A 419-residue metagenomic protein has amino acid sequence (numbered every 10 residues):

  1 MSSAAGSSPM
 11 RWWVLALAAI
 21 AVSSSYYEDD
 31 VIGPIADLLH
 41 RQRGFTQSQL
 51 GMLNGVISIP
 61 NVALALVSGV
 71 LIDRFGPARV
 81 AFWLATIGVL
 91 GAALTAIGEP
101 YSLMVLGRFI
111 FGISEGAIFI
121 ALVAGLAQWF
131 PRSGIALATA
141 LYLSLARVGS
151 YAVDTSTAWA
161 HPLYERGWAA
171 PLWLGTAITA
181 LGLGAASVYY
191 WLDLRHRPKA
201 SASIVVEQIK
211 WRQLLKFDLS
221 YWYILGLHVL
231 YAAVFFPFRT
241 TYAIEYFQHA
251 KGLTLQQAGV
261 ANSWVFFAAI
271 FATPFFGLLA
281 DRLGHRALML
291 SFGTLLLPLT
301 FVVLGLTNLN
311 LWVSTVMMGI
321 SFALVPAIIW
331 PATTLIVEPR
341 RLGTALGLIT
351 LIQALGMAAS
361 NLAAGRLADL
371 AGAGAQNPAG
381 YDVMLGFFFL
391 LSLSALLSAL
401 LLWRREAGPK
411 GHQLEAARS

Functional and structural regions predicted by a protein language model:
S2-S8, D193-L225, S419: Juxtamembrane intracellular "pre-TM" segments in multi-pass secondary transporters
D30, S58-L66, S150-Y151, F266-P274 (+1 more regions): Residue-level signature of mid-helix packing/kink "hotspots" within the transmembrane helices of 12-pass Major
I32-G33, L219-F266, I270, S360-N361: Extracytoplasmic gate region of multi-pass secondary transporters
G44, G76, I97-L103, P131 (+3 more regions): Helix-breaking motifs and short loop linkers at transmembrane-helix boundaries and internal kinks in secondary membrane
A63-S102: Conserved MFS/SLC helix-loop-helix module at the cytosolic interface between two early adjacent transmembrane helices
G107-A146: Cytoplasmic helix-loop-helix junction between adjacent transmembrane helices in 12-TM secondary transporters
L141-L194: Helix-loop-helix hairpin linking two adjacent transmembrane segments in secondary transporters
R286-A332: C-terminal transmembrane helical hairpin of 12-TM major facilitator-type secondary transporters
